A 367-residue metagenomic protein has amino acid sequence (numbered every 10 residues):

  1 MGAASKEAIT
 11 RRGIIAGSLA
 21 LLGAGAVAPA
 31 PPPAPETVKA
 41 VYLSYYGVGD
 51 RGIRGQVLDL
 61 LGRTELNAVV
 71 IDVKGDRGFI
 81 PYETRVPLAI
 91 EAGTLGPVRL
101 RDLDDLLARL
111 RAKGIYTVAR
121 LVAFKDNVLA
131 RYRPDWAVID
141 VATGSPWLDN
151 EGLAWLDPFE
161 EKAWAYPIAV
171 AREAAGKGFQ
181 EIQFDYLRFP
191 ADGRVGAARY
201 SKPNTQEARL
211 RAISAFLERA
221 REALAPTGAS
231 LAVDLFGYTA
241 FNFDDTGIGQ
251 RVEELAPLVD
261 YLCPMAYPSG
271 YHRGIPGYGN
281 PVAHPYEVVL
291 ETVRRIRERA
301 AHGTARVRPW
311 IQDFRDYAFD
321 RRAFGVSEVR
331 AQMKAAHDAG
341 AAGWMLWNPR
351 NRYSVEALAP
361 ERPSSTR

Functional and structural regions predicted by a protein language model:
G2-L22: N-terminal secretory signal peptides and thylakoid transit peptides that target proteins across membranes
E36-A40, Y45-Y46, F124-E173: Active-site-adjacent "subsite" loops/lids of carbohydrate-active enzymes
G55-G78, K177-E181, A339: Catalytic domains of carbohydrate-active enzymes, especially glycoside hydrolases
L66-L100, A191-R194: Aromatic-lined carbohydrate-binding/catalytic grooves of carbohydrate-active enzymes
A68-I71, R99-P146, Q183-F184: Glycine-rich, aromatic-flanked loop segments that form ligand/cofactor-binding clefts across common enzyme folds
V69, P167, A174, L262 (+1 more regions): Conserved, mostly hydrophobic/aromatic
P203-L235, T239-Y317: Glycoside hydrolase catalytic-domain groove-lining segments
C263-G270, G303-P363: Substrate-binding cleft of secreted/luminal carbohydrate-active enzymes
